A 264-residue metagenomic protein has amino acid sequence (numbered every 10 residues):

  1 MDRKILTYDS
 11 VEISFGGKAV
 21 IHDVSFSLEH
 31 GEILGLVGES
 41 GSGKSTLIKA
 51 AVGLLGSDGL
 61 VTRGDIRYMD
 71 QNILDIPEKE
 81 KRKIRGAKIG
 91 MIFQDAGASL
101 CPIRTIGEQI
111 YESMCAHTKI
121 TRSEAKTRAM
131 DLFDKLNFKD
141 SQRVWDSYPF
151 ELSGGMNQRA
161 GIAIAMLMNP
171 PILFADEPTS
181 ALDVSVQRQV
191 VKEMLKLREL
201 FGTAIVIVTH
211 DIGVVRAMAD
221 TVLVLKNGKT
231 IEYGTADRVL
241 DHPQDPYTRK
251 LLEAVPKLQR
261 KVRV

Functional and structural regions predicted by a protein language model:
V37-E39: The feature captures the beta-strand-to-loop junction immediately N-terminal to the Walker
L60-N72: Conserved ABC transporter NBD signature motif
S147-L152, M156: Conserved ABC ATPase signature
L167-P171: A short, proline-enriched helix->beta-strand linker immediately N-terminal to the Walker B motif in ABC-type P-loop
V215-A217: A short, surface-exposed alpha-helical micro-motif characterized by mixed small hydrophobic and charged/polar residues
Y233-G234: ABC ATPase "signature
